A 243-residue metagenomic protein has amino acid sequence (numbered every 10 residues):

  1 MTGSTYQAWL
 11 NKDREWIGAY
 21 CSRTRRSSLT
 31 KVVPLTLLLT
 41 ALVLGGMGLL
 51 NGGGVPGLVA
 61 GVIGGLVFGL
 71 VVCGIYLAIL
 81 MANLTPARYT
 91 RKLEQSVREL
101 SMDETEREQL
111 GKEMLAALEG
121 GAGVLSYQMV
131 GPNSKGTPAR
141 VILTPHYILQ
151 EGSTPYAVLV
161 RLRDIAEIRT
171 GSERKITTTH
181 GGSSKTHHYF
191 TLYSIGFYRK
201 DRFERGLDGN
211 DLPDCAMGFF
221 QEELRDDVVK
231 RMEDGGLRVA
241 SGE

Functional and structural regions predicted by a protein language model:
M1-S28: Cytosolic juxtamembrane N-terminal segments of multi-pass membrane proteins
T2-Q7, L80-P145: Anionic N-terminal interaction surfaces
L10, L70, A82, P86 (+4 more regions): Intrinsic-disorder-associated interaction segments
Y20-L93: Alpha-helical transmembrane spans
P132-K135, E151-S153, H188-F190: Short solvent-exposed loop/turn micro-motifs enriched in small/polar/acidic residues
G136-P138, S153-P155, Y198-E204: Glycine-centered tight beta-turn/hairpin loop motif at sheet-sheet or coil-to-beta transitions
R140-G182: Phosphoinositide-binding peripheral membrane targeting modules
I168-E243: Acidic, Ser/Thr- and proline-rich intrinsically disordered linker/docking segments of eukaryotic scaffolds
